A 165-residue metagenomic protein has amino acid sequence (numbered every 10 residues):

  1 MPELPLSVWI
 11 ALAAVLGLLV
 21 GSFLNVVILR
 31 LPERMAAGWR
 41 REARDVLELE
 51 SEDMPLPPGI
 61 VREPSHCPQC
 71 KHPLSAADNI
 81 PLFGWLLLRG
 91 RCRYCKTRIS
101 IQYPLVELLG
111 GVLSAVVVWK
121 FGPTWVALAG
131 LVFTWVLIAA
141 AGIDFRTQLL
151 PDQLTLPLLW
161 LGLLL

Functional and structural regions predicted by a protein language model:
M1-L165: A membrane-topology feature that recognizes alpha-helical transmembrane segments and their immediate juxtamembrane
